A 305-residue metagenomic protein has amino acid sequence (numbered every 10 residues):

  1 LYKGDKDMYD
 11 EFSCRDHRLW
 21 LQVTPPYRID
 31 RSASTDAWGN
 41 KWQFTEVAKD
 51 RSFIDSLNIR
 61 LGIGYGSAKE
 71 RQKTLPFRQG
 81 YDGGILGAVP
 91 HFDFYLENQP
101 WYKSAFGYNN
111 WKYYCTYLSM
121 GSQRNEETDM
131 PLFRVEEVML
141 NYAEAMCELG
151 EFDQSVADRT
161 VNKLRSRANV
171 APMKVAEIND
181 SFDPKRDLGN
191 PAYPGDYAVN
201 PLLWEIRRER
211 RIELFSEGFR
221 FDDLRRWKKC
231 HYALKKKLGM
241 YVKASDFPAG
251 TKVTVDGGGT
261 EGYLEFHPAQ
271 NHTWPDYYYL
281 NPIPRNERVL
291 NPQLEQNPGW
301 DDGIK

Functional and structural regions predicted by a protein language model:
L1-K305: Acidic/polar-rich alpha-helix caps and helix-coil junctions
